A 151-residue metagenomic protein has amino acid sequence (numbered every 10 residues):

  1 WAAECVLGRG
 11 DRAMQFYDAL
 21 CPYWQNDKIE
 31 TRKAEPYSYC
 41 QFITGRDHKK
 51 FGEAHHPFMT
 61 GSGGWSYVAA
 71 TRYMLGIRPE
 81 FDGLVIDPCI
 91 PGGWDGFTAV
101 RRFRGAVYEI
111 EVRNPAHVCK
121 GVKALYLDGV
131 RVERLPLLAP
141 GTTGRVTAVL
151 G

Functional and structural regions predicted by a protein language model:
W1-G151: Non-catalytic C-terminal accessory modules of carbohydrate-active enzymes
